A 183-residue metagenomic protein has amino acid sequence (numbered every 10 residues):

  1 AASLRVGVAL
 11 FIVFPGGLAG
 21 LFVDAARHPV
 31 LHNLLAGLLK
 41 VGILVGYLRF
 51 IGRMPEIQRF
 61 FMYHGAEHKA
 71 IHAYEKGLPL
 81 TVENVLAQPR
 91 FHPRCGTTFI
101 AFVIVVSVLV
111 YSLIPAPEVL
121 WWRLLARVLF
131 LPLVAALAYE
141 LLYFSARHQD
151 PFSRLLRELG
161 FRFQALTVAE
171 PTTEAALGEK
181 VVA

Functional and structural regions predicted by a protein language model:
A1-G42, R49-R53, L177-A183: Conserved cytosolic headpiece of P-type ATPases
A1-S3, L80-F102: Loop-to-transmembrane boundary segments
L4-H28, V103-A135, Y139: Juxtamembrane "helix exit" motif at the C-terminal ends of alpha-helical transmembrane segments in multi-pass membrane
G17-A26, Y47-T81, V85, L141-V168: Juxtamembrane helix-loop transition segments at the membrane interface in multi-pass membrane proteins
G37, H92-I100, L166, E170: Loop-to-transmembrane-helix entry motif
R53, F60, A73-K76, I100-A116: Short hydrophobic alpha-helical module
V110-V119, L125-K180: Membrane-interacting alpha-helical segments
